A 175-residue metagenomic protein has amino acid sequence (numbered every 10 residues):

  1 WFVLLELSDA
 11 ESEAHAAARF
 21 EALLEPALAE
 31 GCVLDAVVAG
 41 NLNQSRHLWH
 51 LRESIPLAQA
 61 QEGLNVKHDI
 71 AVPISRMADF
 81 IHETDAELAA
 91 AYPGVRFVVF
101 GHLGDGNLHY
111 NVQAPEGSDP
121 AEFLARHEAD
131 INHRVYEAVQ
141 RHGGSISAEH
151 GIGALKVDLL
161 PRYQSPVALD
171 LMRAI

Functional and structural regions predicted by a protein language model:
W1-I175: Noncatalytic alpha-helical scaffold of FAD-dependent oxidoreductases
